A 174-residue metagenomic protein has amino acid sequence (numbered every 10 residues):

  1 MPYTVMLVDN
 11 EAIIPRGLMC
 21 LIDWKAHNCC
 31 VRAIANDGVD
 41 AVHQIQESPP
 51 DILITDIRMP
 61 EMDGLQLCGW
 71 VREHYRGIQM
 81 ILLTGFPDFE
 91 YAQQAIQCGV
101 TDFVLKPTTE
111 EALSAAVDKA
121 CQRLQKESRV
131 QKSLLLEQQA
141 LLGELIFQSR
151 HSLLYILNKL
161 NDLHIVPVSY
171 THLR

Functional and structural regions predicted by a protein language model:
D9, D56: Active-site residues of response regulator receiver
A12-A33: Two-component/phosphorelay signaling modules centered on CheY-like receiver
I34-I52: Acidic, metal-coordinating helix/loop segments flanking the phosphotransfer/catalytic sites of two-component signaling
D37-D40, D63-Q66, T84: Acidic catalytic/metal-coordinating carboxylates
V42, Q66, P87-D102: Alpha4 helix (beta4-alpha4-beta5 surface) of REC/receiver domains from two-component response regulators
H43, L65-R76: Short amphipathic alpha-helix used as the core "switch/output" element in two-component signaling
M59: Receiver (REC) domain active-site loop signature in two-component systems and cognate sites in sensor histidine kinases
I96, D102, T108-R174: Interdomain helical linkers/hinges and coiled-coil/dimerization scaffolds that transmit conformational signals
